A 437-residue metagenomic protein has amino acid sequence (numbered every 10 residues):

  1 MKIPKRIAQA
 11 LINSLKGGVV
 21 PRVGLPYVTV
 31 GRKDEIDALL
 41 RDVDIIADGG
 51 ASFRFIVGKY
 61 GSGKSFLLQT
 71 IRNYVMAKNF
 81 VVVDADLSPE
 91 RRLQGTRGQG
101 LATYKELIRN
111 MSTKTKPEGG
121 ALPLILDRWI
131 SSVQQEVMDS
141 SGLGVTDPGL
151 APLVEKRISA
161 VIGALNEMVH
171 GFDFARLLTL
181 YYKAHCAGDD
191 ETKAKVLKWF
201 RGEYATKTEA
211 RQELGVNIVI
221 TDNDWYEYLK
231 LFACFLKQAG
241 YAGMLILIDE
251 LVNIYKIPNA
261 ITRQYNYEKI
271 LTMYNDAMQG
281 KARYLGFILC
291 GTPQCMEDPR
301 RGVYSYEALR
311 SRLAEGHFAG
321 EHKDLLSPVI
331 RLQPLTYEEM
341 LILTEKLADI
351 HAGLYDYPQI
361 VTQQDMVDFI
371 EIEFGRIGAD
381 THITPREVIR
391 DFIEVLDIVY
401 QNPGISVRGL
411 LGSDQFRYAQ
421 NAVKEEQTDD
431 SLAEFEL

Functional and structural regions predicted by a protein language model:
M1-S52, M138, L150-A151, I405-L437: A short, basic N-terminal segment
K2-I7, K193-V361: The catalytic "switch" region of P-loop NTPases
L25, T29-K33, G61, R97 (+8 more regions): Conserved phosphate/pyrophosphate-binding and hydrolysis machinery centered on Walker-type P-loop NTPases, extending
I36, L68, G100-Y104, R263-I270: Amphipathic alpha-helical segments in well-structured domains
F55, S62, F66-A239, Y400-G404: P-loop NTPase nucleotide-binding core
Y60-S65, V252-N253, T384: Gly/Ser/Thr-rich loops at beta-strand to alpha-helix junctions that form or flank small-molecule/cofactor-binding
L180-K198, A319-K323, Q333-L437: C-terminal alpha-helical "lid" subdomain
